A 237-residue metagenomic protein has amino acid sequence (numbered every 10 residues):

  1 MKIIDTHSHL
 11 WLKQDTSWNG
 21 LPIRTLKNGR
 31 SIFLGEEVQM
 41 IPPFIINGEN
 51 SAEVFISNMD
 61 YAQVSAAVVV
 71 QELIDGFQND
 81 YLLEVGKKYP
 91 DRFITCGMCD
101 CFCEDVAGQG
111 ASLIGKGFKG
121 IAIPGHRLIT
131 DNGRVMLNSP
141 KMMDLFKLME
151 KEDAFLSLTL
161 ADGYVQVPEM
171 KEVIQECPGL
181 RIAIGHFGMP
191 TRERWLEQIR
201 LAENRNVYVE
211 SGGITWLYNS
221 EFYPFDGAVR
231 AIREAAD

Functional and structural regions predicted by a protein language model:
M1-D237: Helix-coil boundary/capping segments in enzymes
